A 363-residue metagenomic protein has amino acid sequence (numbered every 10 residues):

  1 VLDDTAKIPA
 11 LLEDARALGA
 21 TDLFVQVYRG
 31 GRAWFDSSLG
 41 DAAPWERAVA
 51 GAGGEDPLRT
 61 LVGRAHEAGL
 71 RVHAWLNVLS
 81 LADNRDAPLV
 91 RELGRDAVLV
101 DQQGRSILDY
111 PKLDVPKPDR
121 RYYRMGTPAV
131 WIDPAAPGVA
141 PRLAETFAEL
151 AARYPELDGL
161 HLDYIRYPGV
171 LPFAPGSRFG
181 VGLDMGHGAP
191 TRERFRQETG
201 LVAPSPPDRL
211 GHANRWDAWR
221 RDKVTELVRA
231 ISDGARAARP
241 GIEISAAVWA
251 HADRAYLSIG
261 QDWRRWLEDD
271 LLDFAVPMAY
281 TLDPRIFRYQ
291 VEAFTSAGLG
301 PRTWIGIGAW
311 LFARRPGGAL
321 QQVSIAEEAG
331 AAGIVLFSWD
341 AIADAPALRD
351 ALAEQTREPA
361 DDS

Functional and structural regions predicted by a protein language model:
V1-T5, A74, L79-Y154: Active-site-adjacent "subsite" loops/lids of carbohydrate-active enzymes
L2-A17, P44-A68, P141, E145 (+1 more regions): Aromatic- and glycine-enriched glycan-recognition loops and surfaces that form the carbohydrate-binding subsites
L2-A17, V139-A151, R254-D269, F287-V291 (+1 more regions): Short, acidic/polar
K7-A33, P155-G159, R265, L271-A275 (+1 more regions): Catalytic domains of carbohydrate-active enzymes, especially glycoside hydrolases
L18-E55: Aromatic-lined carbohydrate-binding/catalytic grooves of carbohydrate-active enzymes
H66, R71-D83, F147, H161-G169 (+2 more regions): Aromatic-lined carbohydrate-recognition surfaces of secreted/lumenal glycan-active proteins
D158, L162-D163, R196-A213, I259-R285: Aromatic- and acid-rich polysaccharide-binding/catalytic face of secreted or lumenal carbohydrate-active enzymes
E268-Y289, A293-F294, L299-S363: Substrate-binding cleft of secreted/luminal carbohydrate-active enzymes
